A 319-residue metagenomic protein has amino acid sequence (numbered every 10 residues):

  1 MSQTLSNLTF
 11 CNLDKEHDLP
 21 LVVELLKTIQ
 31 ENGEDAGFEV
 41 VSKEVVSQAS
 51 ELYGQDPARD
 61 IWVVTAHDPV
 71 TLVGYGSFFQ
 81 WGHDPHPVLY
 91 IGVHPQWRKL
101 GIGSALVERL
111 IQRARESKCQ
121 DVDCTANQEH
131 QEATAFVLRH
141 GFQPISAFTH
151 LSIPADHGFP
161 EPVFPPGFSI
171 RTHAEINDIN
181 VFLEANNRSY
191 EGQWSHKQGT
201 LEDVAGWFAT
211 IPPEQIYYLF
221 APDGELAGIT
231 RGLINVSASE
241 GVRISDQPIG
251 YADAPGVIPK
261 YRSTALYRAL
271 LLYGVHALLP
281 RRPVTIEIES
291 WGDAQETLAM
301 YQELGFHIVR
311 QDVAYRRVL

Functional and structural regions predicted by a protein language model:
M1-A49, V163-K197: Short amphipathic alpha-helix that is part of the acyltransferase structural core
M1-S6, Q80-H86, H94-G167, D312-V318: Acyl-donor-binding surface of acyltransferase catalytic domains
C11-N12, E16, L26-Q128, A227-D253: Conserved donor-binding loop and adjoining core beta-sheet/short helix segment in diverse acyl/aminoacyl transferases
V93, P255-V257, S290: Hydrophobic adenine-recognition pocket in adenosine-nucleotide-binding enzymes
K99-Q112, A254-V257, S263-P280, A299-E303: Conserved acetyl-CoA-binding loop-helix of GNAT-fold acetyltransferases
R139-F159, L272-L319: Active-site/acyl-donor-binding loops of N-acyltransferases
Y190-P222, L226-N235, P255: Phosphate-binding active sites in nucleotide-utilizing proteins
Q193-S195, L219, A227-T230, A238-P248 (+5 more regions): Extended hydrophobic-aromatic, low-complexity segments
